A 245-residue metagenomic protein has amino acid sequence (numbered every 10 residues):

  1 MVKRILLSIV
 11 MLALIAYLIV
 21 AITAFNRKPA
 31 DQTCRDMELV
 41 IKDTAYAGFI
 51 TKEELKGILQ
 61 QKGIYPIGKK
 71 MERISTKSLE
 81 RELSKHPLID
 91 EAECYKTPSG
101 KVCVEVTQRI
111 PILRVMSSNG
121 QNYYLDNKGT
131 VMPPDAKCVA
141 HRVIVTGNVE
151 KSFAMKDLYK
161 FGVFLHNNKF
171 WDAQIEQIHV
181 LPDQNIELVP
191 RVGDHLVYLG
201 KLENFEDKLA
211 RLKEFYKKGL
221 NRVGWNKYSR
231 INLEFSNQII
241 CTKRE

Functional and structural regions predicted by a protein language model:
R4-A24: Hydrophobic membrane-insertion alpha-helices, especially the h-region of bacterial N-terminal signal peptides
L18-K42: Aromatic-capped interface at the extracytoplasmic side of an N-terminal signal-anchor transmembrane helix
C34-D36, I74, T97-K101, S118-G120 (+7 more regions): Extracytoplasmic
I41-D43, V106-I110, G147, P190-V192 (+3 more regions): Flexible glycine-/small-residue-rich
T44-K85, A136-V163, G200, A210 (+1 more regions): Periplasmic/extracytosolic POTRA-like scaffold domains at the N-termini of outer-membrane and outer-envelope
K77-P111, N127-T130: Membrane-embedded segments
E105-P182: Extracytoplasmic segments of membrane-associated envelope/inner-membrane machinery
L199-E245: Extracytoplasmic/luminal low-complexity segments enriched in Pro/Gly and acidic/polar residues that act as flexible
